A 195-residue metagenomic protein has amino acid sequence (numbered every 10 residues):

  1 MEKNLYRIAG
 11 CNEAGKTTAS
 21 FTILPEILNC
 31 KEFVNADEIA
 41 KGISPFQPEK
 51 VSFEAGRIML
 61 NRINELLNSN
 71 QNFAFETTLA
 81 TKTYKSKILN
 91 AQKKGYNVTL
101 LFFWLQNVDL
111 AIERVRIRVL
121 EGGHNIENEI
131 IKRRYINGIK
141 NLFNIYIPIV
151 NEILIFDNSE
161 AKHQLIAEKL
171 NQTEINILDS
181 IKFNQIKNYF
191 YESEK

Functional and structural regions predicted by a protein language model:
C11: P-loop (Walker A) phosphate-binding loop of NTP-binding proteins
A14: ATP-binding Walker
T17: Walker A/P-loop
S20-Q71: Conserved substrate/cofactor phosphate-moiety recognition/catalytic segment in nucleotide-dependent phosphotransferases
E54-L105, G138, L154: Glycine-rich phosphate-binding loop used to anchor ATP phosphates in small-molecule kinases, encompassing both
Y96-I145: A glycine- and Lys/Arg-enriched "phosphate-lid" helix/loop adjacent to the NTP-binding pocket of small-molecule kinases
N144-K195: NTP-dependent small-molecule kinase module
